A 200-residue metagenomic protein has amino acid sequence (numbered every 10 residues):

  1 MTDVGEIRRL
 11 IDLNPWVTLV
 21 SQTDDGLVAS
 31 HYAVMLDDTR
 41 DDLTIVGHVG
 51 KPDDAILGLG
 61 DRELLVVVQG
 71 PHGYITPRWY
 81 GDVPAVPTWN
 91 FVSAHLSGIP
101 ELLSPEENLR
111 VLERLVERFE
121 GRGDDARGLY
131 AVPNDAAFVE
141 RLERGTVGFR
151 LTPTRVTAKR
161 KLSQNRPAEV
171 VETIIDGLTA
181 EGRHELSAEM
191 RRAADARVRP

Functional and structural regions predicted by a protein language model:
M1-T18: Short, basic/aromatic recognition patches
R8, P84-A85, F138-R141: A generic local secondary-structure boundary/capping motif
L13-K51: Short beta-strand segments
P15, S30, D41-I45, G60-L64 (+2 more regions): A generic structural signal for short beta-strands and their flanking turns/coil linkers
A33, H48, V67, I99 (+1 more regions): Residue-level recognition of well-ordered beta-strand positions that form the cores of beta-sheet-rich folds across
I45-V67, G182-E185, R191-V198: An N-terminal domain-start capping segment
G50-V111: Short, structured beta-strand-loop surface elements
E101-P200: C-terminal edge-of-domain segments
